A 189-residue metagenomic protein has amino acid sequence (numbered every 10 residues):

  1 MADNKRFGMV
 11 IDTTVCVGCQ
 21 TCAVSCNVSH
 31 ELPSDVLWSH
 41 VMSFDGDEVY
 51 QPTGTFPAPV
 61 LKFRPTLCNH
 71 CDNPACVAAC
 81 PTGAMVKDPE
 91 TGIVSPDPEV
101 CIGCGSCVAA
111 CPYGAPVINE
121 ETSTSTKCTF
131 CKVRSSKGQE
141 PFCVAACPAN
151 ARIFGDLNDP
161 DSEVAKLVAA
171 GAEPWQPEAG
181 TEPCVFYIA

Functional and structural regions predicted by a protein language model:
M1-A189: Non-ligating segments of multi-cofactor redox enzymes
